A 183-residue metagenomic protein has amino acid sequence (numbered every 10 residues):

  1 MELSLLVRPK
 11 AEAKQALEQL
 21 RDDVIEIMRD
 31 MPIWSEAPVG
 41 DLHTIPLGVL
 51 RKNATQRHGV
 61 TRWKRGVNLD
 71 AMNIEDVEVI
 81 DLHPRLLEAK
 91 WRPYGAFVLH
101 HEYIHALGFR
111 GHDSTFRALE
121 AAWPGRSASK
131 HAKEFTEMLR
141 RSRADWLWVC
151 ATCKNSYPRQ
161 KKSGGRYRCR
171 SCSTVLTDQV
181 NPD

Functional and structural regions predicted by a protein language model:
S4-P93, F109-D183: Metalloprotease/metallohydrolase-associated module, dominated by Zn2+-dependent proteases
F97-F109: Active-site recognition of the HExxH zinc-binding catalytic motif
